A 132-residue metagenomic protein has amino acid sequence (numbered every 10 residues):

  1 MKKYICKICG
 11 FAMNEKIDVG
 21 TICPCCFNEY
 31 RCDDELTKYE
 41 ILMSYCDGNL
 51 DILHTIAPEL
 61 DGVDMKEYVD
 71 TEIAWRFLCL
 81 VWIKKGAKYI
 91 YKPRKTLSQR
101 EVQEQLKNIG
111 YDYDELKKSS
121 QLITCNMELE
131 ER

Functional and structural regions predicted by a protein language model:
M1, I17-T21: Flanking scaffold residues of small Cys/His-coordinated metal-binding clusters
C6-C9, C23: Short cysteine-rich clusters marking metal-coordination/redox-active sites
C9-A12, E35, N49, E128: General secretory precursor processing signal
G10-F11, F27-Y30: Cys/His-coordinated zinc-binding microdomains
E15-K16, C32-D33: Short, non-ligating residues that shape and space the ligands of small metal-coordination modules and catalytic
C23, Y30, C79-I83: Amphipathic alpha-helical interface segments used for dimerization/assembly
F27, D34-T37: N-terminal juxtadomain amphipathic helix that follows a signal peptide/anchor or precedes a small N-terminal auxiliary
L42-R132: Short, intrinsically disordered terminal segments enriched in charged and Pro/Gly residues
